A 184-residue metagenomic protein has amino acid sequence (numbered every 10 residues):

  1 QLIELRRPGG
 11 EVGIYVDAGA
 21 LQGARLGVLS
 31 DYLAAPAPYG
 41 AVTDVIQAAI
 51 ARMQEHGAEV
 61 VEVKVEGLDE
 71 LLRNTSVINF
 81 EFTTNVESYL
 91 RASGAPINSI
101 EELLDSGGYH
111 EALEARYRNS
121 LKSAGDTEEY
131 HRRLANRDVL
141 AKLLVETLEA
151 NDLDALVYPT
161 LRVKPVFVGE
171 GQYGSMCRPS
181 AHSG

Functional and structural regions predicted by a protein language model:
Q1-T43: A short helix-breaking turn/cap at a secondary-structure junction
G13-D31, F80-V145: Short helix-loop capping/hinge segments that flank enzyme active sites or metal/cofactor-binding pockets
A34-A37, L68-L71, K164-F167: Flexible loop/turn segments at secondary-structure boundaries
P36-I46, S76, E128, R133: Active-site pocket-shaping loop/turn-to-helix segments
R52, L121-G184: Glycine-rich, small-residue loops and helix-cap segments that act as flexible hinges at active-site edges
H56: Conserved dinucleotide-binding and phosphotransfer motif residues
E59-K64: General small-molecule cofactor/ligand-binding pocket signal
L72-N85, E170: Charged, often glycine-rich, active-site loop that binds/positions anionic groups
